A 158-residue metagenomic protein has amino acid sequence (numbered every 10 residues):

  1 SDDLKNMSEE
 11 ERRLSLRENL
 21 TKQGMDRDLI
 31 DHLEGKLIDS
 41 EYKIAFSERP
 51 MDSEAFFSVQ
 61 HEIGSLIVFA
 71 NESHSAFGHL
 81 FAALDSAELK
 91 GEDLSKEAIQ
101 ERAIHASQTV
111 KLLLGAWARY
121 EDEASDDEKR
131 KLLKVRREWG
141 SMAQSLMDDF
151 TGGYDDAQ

Functional and structural regions predicted by a protein language model:
S1-Q158: Charge-rich (often acidic), low-complexity intrinsically disordered regions concentrated in mid-to-C-terminal segments
